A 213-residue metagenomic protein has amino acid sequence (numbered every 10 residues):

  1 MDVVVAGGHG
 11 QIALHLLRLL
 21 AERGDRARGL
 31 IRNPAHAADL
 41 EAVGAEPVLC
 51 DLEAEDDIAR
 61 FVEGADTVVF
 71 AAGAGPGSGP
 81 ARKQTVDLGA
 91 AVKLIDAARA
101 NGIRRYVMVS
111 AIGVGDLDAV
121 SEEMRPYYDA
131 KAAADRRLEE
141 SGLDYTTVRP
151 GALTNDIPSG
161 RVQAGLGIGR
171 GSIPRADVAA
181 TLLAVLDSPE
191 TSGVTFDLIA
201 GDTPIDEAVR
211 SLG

Functional and structural regions predicted by a protein language model:
M1-D25: N-terminal Rossmann NAD(P)H-binding glycine-rich loop of SDR-like oxidoreductase domains
V4, R28, V48, T146: Conserved beta-strand positions in the Rossmann-like core of class I SAM-dependent methyltransferases
I12, V68, V148, V178-L182 (+1 more regions): Non-catalytic, hydrophobic alpha-helical segments
G29-K93, A97-A100, E190: NAD(P)H-binding glycine-rich loop region in Rossmannoid oxidoreductase-like domains and their noncatalytic homologs
A74-L166: Glycine-/Pro-rich loop/turn segments that contact NAD(P) or position catalytic residues in Rossmann-like domains
A91, A130, G169-A184, V194: Substrate-positioning beta->alpha
I157-G160, V185-V194: Glycine/proline-rich active-site loop of Rossmann-fold NAD(P)-dependent oxidoreductases
T195-T203: Short-chain dehydrogenase/reductase
